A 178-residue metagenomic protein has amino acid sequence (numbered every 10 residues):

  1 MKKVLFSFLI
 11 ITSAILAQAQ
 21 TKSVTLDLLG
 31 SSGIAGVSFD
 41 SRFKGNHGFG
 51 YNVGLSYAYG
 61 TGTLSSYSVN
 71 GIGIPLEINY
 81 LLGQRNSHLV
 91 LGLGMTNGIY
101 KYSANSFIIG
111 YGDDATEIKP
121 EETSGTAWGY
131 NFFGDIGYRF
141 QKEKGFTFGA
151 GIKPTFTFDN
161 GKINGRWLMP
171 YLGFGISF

Functional and structural regions predicted by a protein language model:
M1-K2, F43, I78, I152: Generic cytosolic/nucleocytoplasmic N-terminal low-complexity/intrinsically disordered segments
M1-K22, F178: Bacterial Sec-dependent N-terminal signal peptides
S13-K22, L29-I34, R85, N160-G165: Generic structural signal for short, solvent-exposed loop/turn connectors between secondary structure elements
A14-L16, G36, F133, Y171: A generic alpha-helix preference that emphasizes hydrophobic side chains
A19-G73, G175-S177: Short glycine/proline- and aromatic-enriched beta-strand/turn motifs that initiate or cap beta-hairpins
S66-F178: Outer-membrane beta-barrel transmembrane domain signature
